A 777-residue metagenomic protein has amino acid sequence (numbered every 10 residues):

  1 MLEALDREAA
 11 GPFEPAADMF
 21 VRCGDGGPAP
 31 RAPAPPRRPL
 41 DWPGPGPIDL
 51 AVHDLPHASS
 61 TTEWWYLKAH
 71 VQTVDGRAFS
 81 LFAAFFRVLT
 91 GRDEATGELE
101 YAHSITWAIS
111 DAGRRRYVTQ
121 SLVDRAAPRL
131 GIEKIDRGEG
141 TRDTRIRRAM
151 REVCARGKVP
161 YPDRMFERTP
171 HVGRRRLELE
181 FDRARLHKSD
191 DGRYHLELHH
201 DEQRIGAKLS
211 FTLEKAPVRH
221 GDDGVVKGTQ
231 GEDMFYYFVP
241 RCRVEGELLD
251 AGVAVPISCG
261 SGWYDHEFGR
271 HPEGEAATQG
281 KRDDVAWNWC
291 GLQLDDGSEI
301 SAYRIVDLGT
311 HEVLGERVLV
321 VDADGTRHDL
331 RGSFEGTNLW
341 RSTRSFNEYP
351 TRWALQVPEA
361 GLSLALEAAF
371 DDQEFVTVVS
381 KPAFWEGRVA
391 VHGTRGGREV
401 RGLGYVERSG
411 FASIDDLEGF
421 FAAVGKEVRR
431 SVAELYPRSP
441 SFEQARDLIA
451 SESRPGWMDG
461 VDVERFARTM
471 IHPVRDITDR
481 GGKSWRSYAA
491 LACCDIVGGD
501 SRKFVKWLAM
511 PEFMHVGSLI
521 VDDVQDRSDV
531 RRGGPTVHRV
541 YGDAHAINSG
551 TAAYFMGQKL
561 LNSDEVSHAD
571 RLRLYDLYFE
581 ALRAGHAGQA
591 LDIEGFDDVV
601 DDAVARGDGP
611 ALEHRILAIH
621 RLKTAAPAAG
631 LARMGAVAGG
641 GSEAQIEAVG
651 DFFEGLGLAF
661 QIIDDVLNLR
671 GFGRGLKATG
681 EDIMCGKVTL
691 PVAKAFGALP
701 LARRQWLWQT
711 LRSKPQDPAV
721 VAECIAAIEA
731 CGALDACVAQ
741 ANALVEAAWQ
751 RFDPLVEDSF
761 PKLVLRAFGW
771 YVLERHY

Functional and structural regions predicted by a protein language model:
L2-D416: Structured soluble/peripheral alpha/beta segments that form catalytic or ligand/cofactor-binding pockets
P47, D223-K227, G673, A726-G732: Flexible, solvent-exposed coil segments and beta strand-coil junctions, predominantly the extracellular/periplasmic
R129-H171, F442-A467, D597-P610: Charged, glycine/proline-rich intrinsically disordered loops and linkers
G397, V692, A748, L765: Hydrophobic, well-ordered secondary-structure elements that form the walls of internal hydrophobic environments
L403-D415, L744, V756-Y777: Short, amphipathic C-terminal "tail helix"
L417-R454: N-terminal amphipathic/basic leader segments beginning at the initiator methionine
E464-W706, A743, W749, W770-L773: Mg2+-dependent prenyl diphosphate-binding active-site environment of isoprenoid biosynthetic enzymes
Q705-P754: Mobile late-domain/C-terminal helix-loop "cap" segments that border catalytic sites or the cytosolic face
